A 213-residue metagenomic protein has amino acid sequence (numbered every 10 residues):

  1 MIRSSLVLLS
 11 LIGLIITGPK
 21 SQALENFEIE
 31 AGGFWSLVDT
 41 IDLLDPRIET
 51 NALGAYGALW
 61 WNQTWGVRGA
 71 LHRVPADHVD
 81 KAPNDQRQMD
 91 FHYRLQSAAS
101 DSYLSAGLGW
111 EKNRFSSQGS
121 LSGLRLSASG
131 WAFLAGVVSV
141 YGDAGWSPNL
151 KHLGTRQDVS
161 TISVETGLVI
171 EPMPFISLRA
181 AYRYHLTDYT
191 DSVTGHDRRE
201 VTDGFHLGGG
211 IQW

Functional and structural regions predicted by a protein language model:
K20-D77, G210-Q212: Short glycine/proline- and aromatic-enriched beta-strand/turn motifs that initiate or cap beta-hairpins
E28-I29, Q63-G69, A98-L104, A135-G142 (+2 more regions): Repeated loop/turn-to-beta-strand initiation elements of outer-membrane beta-barrel proteins
A31-L37, V67-R73, A106-K112, G142-P148 (+1 more regions): Transmembrane beta-barrel strands of outer-membrane/channel proteins
F34, Y56-W60, H92-Q96, G109-E111 (+3 more regions): Transmembrane beta-barrel domains of outer membrane proteins
W35-L43, E49, R73-V79, S97-A99 (+3 more regions): Gram-negative outer-membrane beta-barrel proteins
R47-L53, P83-M89, S102, S120-L124 (+2 more regions): Residues that define the transmembrane beta-barrel architecture of outer-membrane proteins
S100-H152: Detector for outer-membrane/organellar transmembrane beta-barrel domains, recognizing the amphipathic beta-strand
I170-E171, E200-W213: Outer-membrane beta-barrel "beta-signal"
